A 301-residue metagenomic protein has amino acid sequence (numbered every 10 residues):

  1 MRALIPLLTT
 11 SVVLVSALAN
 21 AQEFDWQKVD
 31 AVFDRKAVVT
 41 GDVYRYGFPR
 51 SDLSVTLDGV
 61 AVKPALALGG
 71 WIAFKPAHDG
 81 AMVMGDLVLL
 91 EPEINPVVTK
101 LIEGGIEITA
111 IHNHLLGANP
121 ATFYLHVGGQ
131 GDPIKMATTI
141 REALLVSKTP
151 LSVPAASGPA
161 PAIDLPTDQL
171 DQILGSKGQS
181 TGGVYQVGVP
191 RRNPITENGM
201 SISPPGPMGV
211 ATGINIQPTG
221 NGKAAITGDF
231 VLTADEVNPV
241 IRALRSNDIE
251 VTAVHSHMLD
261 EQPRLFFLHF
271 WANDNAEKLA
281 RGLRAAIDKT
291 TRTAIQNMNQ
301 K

Functional and structural regions predicted by a protein language model:
M1-L4: Positively charged n-region of N-terminal signal peptides that target proteins for export
P6-S16: Bacterial N-terminal signal peptides
A17-A21: Sec/Tat signal peptide C-region and signal peptidase I cleavage site
Q22-P49, L53-L57, L145-P190, P194-G199 (+1 more regions): Intrinsic disorder/low-complexity detector
L57-A73, N193-P218, V254: Intrinsic, low-complexity N-terminal interaction/targeting segments
K63-A65, E91-L116, P205-M208, A234-L259: Extended intrinsically disordered, low-complexity coil regions enriched in Ser, Thr, Gly, Ala and often Pro
P76-M84, T219-T227: Acidic/histidine-rich, surface-exposed loop or edge segments in extracytoplasmic proteins
E91-T109, A118-I163, A272-A294: Hydrophobic, ordered structural segments
